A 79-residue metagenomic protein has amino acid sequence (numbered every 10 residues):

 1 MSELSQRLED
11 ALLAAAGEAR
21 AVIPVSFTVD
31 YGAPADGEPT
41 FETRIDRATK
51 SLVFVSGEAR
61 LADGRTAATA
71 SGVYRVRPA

Functional and structural regions predicted by a protein language model:
M1-A79: Terminal targeting signals and extreme-terminal segments of soluble enzymes
